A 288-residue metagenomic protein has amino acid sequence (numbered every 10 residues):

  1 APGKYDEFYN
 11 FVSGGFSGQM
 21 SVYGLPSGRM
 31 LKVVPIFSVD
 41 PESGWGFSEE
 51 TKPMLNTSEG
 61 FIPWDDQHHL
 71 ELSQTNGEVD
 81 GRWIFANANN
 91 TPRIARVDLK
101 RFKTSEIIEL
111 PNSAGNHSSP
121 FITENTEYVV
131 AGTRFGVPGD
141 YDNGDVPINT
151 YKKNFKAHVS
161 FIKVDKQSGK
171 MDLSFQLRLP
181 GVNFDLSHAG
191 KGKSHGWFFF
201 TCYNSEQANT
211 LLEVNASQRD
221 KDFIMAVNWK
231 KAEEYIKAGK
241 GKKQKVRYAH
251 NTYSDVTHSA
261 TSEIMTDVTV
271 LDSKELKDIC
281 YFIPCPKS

Functional and structural regions predicted by a protein language model:
A1, D40-S48, S58-N76, N112-I122 (+3 more regions): Repeated scaffold domains used in trafficking and secretory/extracellular systems, primarily beta-propellers
A1-S13, M20-S21: An edge-strand/N-cap motif at the start of beta-rich repeat modules
P2-F8, H69-L72, G81, A131-F155 (+3 more regions): Short, conserved, GDST-rich strand-edge loop motifs in beta-rich repeat architectures
Y9-V12, W83-A86, Y128-V130, W197-F200 (+1 more regions): Conserved beta-propeller blade signature
G15, Q19-N56, A86-P111, K152-N154 (+1 more regions): Beta-propeller domains
G24-L31, L99-T104, F161-M171, S217 (+3 more regions): Short loop/turn segments immediately following beta-strands, especially the blade-tip and inter-blade linker loops
R29-V34, S58-D65, K103-E109, K170-R178 (+2 more regions): A short beta-strand motif characteristic of beta-propeller blades
L99-V214, R219-D222: Asp-box/WD-like beta-propeller blade repeats and closely related beta-sheet repeat scaffolds
